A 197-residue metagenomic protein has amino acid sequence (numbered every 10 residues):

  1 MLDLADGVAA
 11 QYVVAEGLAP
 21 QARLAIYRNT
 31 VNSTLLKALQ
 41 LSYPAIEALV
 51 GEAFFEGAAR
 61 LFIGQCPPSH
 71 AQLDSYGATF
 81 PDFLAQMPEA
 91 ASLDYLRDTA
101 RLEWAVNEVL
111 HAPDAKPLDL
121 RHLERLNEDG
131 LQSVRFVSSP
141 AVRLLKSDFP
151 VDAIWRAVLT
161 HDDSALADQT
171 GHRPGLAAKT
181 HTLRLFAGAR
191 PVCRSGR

Functional and structural regions predicted by a protein language model:
M1-A115: N-terminal, charged low-complexity regulatory/assembly segments
G64-V192: Hydrophobic packing positions characteristic of elongated beta-solenoid/beta-helix-type spike/fiber shafts
